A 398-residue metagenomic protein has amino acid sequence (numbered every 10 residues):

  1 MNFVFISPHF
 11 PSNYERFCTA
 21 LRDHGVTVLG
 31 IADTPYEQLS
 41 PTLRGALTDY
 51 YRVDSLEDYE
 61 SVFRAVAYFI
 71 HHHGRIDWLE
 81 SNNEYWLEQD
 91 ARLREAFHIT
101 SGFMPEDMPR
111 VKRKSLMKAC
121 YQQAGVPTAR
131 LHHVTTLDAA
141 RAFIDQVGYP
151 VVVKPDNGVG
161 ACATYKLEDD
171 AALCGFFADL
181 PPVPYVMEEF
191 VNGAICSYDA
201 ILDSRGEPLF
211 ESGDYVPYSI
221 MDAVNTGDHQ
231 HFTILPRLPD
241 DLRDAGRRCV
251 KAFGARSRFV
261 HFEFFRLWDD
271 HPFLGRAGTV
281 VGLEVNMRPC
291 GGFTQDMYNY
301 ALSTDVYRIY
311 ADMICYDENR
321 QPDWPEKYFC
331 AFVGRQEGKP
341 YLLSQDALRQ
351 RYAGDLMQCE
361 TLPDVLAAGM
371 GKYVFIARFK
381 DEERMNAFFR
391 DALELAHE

Functional and structural regions predicted by a protein language model:
M1-E106, N319, D381-E383, A387-H397: ATP-binding N-terminal substructure of ATP-dependent carboxylate-amine bond-forming enzymes
Y50-E57, H132-T136, Y165-E168: Short acidic-hydrophobic, aromatic-tinged amphipathic segments that line or gate anion-handling sites
Y68-I76, D145-V147, L180-P182: Glycine-rich phosphate-binding loop signature in dinucleotide/nucleotide-binding domains
R94-A163: A conserved helix-loop-beta module that forms one wall/lid of the active-site cleft in ATP-utilizing catalytic domains
P127-A129, P150-V153, C162-S197, S219-H231 (+3 more regions): Conserved ATP-binding module of the ATP-grasp superfamily
E189-A255, F259, R266, D270 (+4 more regions): ATP-dependent carboxylate/phosphate-activation module, predominantly the ATP-grasp catalytic core and closely related
R256-E263, R320-E326: Flexible, glycine/charged-enriched surface loops at secondary-structure junctions
A311-E398: Peripheral (often C-terminal) accessory segments that flank ATP-dependent C-N-forming ligase machineries
